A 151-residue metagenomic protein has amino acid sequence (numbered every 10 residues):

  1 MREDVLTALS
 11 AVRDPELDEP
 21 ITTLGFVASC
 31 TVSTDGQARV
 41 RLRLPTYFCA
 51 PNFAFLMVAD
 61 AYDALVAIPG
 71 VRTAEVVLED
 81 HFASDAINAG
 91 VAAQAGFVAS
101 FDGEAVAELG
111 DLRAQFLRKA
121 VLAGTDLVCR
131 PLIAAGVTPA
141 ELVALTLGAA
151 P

Functional and structural regions predicted by a protein language model:
M1-Y47, N52-P151: Domain-level signature for proteins that mediate thiol-based redox and metal-cofactor handling
